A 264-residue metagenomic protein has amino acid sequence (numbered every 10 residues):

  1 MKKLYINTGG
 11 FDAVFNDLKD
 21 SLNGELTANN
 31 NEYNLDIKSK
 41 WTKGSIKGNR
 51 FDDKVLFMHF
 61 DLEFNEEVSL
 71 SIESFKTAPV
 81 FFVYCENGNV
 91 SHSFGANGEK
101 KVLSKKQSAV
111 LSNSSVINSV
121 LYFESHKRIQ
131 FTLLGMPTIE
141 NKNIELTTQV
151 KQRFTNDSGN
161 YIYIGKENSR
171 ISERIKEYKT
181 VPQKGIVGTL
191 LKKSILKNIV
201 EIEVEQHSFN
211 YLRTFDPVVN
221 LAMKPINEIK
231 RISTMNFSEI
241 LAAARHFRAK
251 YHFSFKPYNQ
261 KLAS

Functional and structural regions predicted by a protein language model:
M1-K76: N-terminal low-complexity or simple alpha-helical regulatory segments that function as activation/interaction modules
V55, P79, F131: Short hydrophobic/aromatic beta-strand or adjacent loop that forms the aromatic wall/cage of a ligand/substrate-binding
D61, K76-H92, L134-G135: Short, conserved beta-strand element in jelly-roll/cupin
K76, S208, N259-Q260: Sparse recognition of residues in long alpha-helices and their boundaries
N89-V219, M223, N227-I229, N236-I240 (+1 more regions): Alpha-helical bundle regulatory/interaction domains
P217-L221, A242, H246-S264: Alpha-helical DNA-contacting segments of helix-turn-helix folds
S233-T234, H246: Recognition helices and adjacent regulatory flanks at domain boundaries
